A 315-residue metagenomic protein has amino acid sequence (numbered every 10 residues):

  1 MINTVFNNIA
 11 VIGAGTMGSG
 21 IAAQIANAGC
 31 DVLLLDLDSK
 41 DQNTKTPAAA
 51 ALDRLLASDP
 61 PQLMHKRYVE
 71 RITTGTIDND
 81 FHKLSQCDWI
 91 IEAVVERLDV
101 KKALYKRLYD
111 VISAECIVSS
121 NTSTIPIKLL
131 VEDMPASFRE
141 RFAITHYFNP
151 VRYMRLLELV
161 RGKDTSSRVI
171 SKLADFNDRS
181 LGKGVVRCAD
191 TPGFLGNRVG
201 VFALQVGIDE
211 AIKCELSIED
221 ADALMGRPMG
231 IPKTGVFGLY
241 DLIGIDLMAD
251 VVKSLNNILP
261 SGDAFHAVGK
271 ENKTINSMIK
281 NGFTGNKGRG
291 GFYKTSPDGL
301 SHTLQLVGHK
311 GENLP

Functional and structural regions predicted by a protein language model:
M1-P315: N-terminal glycine-rich phosphate-binding loop for ADP-containing cofactors
